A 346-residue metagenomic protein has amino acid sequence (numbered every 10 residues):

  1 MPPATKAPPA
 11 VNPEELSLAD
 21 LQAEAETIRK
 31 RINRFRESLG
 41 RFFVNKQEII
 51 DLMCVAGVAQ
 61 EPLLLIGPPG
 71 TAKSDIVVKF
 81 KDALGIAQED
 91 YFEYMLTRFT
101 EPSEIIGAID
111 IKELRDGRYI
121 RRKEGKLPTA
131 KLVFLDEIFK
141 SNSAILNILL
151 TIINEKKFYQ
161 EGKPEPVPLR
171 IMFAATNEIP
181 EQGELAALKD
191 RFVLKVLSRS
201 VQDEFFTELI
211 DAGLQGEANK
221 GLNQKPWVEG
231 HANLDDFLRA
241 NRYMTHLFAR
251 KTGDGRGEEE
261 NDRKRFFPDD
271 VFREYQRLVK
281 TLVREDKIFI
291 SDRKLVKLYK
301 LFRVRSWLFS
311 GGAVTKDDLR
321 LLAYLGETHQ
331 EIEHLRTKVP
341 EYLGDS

Functional and structural regions predicted by a protein language model:
P2-A7, E14-A19, R277, T281-S346: C-terminal engagement/docking regions of AAA+ P-loop ATPases
L18-I32, F42, V196-I288, G311-G312: Conserved C-terminal "switch" segment of AAA+ ATPases
E24-P68: Pre-Walker A (pre-P-loop) alpha-helix and adjacent loop at the N terminus of AAA/AAA+ ATPase modules, a conserved
N45, M53, L65, S74 (+6 more regions): Conserved RecA-like P-loop NTPase ATPase core
L52-V55, I111-V133: Conserved alpha-helical scaffold flanking the Walker A/P-loop in AAA+ ATPase domains
C54-T97: Walker A/P-loop
T97-D116: Conserved NTP-binding/hydrolysis module of P-loop NTPases
K112-R118, L132-M244: Canonical AAA+ ATPase core
